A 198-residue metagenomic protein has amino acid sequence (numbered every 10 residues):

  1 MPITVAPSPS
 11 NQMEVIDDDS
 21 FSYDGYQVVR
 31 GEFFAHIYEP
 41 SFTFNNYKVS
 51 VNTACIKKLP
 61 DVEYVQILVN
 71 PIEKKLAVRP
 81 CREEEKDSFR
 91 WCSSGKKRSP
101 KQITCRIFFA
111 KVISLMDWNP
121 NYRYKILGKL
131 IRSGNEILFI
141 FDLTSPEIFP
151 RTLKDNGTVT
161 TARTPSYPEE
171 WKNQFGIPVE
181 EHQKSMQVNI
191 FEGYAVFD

Functional and structural regions predicted by a protein language model:
P2-T43, Y64-E85, N121-T160: Long, compositionally biased stretches
K48-K58, Q102-I113: Short beta-strand-centered segments at strand-helix junctions
A54, D61, C81: Surface loops and adjacent helix of pleckstrin homology
P60, E85-S88: A short local loop/turn or secondary-structure capping micro-motif enriched for an aromatic residue
D87-Q102: Acidic, Ser/Thr-rich peripheral helices and adjacent loops at domain boundaries
P100-I103, I107, A162, S166: Alpha-helix boundary/N-cap detector
V112-I113, D117-P120: Beta-sandwich interaction modules
G128, N135-D198: Glycine-rich, aromatic-bearing surface loops/beta-hairpins
